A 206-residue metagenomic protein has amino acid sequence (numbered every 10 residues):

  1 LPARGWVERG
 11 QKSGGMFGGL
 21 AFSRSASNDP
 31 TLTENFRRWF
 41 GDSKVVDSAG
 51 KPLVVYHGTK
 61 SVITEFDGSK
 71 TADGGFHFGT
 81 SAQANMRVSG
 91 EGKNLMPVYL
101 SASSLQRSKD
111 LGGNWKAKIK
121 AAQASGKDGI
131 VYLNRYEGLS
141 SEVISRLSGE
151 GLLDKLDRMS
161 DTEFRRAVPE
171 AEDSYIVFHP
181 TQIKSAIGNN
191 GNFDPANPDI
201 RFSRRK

Functional and structural regions predicted by a protein language model:
L1-K206: Active-site and NAD+-binding cores of ADP-ribose-processing enzymes
